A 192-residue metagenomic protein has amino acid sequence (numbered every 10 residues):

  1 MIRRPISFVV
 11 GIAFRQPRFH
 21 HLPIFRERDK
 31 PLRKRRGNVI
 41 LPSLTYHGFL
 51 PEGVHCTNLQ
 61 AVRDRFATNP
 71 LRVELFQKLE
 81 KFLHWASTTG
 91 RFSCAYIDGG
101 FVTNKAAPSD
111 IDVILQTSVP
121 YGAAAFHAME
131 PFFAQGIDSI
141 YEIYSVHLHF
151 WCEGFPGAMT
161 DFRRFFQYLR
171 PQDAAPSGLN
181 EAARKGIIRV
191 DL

Functional and structural regions predicted by a protein language model:
M1-N38, S118: N-terminal amphipathic/basic-hydrophobic helices that include classical n-h-c signal peptides and signal-anchor
F25-Y96, V102-S109, T117-L192: Catalytic core of pol beta-like nucleotidyltransferases
V113: Structural signature of FAD isoalloxazine-binding scaffolds in flavoprotein oxidoreductases
